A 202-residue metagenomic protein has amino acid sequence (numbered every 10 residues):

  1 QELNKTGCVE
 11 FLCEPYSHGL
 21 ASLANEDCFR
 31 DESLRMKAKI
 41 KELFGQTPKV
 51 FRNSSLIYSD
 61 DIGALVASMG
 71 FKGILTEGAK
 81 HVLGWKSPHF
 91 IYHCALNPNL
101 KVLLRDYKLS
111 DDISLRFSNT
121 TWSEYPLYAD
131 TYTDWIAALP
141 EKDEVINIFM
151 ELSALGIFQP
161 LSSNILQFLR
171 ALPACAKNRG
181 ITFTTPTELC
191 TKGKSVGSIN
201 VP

Functional and structural regions predicted by a protein language model:
Q1-L12, K41-F44, A67, H93-P98 (+1 more regions): Acidic (Asp/Glu)-rich catalytic clusters
Q1-N25, K49-R52, K72-E77, T185: Short, well-structured secondary-structure segments
E14, F51, V66, L103 (+1 more regions): Conserved, mostly hydrophobic/aromatic
Y16-G19, L56-S59, A79-H81, K108-S110 (+2 more regions): Short, solvent-exposed loop/turn segments at secondary-structure junctions
G19-E42, N99-L100, L104-P140, Q159-S162: Alpha-helical scaffold elements lining the catalytic groove of polysaccharide deacetylases
S22-A24, V82-F90, D112-I113, K194-S195: Short, charged, surface-exposed secondary-structure boundary motifs
C28-F90, G156-L172: Catalytic domains of cell-wall/extracellular-matrix polysaccharide-remodeling enzymes, centered on de-N-acetylation
F90-I91, A95-L100, L104, N119-T120 (+1 more regions): Active-site and substrate-binding clefts of carbohydrate-active enzymes
